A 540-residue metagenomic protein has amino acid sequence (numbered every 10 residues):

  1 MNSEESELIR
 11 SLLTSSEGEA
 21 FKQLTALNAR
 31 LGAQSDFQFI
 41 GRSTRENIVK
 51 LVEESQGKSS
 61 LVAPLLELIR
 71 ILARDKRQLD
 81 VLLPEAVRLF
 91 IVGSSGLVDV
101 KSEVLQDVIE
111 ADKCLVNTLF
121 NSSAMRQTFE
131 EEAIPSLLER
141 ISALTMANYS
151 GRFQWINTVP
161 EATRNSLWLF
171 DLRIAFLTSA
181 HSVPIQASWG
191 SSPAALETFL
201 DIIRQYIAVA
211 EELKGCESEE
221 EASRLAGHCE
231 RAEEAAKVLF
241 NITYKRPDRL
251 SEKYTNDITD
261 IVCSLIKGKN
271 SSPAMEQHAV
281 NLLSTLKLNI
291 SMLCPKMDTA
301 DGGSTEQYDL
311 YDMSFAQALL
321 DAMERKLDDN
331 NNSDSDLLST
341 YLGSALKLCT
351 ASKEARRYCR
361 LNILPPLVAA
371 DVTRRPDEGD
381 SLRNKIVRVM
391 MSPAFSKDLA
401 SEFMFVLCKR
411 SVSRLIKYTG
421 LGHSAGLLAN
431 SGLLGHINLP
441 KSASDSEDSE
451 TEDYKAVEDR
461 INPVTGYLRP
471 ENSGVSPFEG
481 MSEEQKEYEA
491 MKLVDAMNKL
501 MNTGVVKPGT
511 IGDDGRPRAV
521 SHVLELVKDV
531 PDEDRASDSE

Functional and structural regions predicted by a protein language model:
M1-F170, L177-D201, E211, E221 (+6 more regions): Elongated alpha-helical scaffolds that mediate protein-protein interactions in large eukaryotic proteins, primarily
M1-S60, E67-R70, R74, A175 (+1 more regions): N-terminal "cap/leader" segments of large eukaryotic alpha-helical scaffolds
E17-Q23, L61-L68, D107-L115, V159-A175 (+8 more regions): Extended HEAT/HEAT-like alpha-solenoid repeat tracts in very large eukaryotic scaffold/adaptor proteins
K50, G93, E139, D201 (+9 more regions): Charged/polar, solvent-exposed surface patches and flexible loops
E54, G268, V389-S392: Membrane-interface junctions
N148-S150, Y206-K214, S271-P273, L434-E450: Charged/polar, low-hydrophobicity segments characteristic of intrinsically disordered regions and flexible loops
H181-Q186, I202-R357, L361-L367, L427 (+2 more regions): Extended acidic/polar regulatory tracts at the flanks of large eukaryotic scaffold/adaptor proteins
V280-S473: Eukaryotic scaffolding regions of large macromolecular assemblies
